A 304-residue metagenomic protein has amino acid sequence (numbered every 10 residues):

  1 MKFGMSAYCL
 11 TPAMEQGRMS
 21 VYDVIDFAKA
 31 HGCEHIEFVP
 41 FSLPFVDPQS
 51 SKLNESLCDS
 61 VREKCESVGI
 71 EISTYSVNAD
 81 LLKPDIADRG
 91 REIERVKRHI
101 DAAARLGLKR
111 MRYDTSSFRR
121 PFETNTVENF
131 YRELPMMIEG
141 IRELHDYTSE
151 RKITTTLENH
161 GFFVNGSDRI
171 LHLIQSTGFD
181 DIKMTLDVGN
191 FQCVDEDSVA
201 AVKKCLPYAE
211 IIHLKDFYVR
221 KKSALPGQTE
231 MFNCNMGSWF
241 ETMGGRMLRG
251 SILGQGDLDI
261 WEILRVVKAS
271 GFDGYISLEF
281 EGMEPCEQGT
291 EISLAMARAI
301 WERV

Functional and structural regions predicted by a protein language model:
M1-G17: Boundary/entry segment of secreted carbohydrate-active catalytic domains
M5, A28, I36, C65 (+8 more regions): Conserved, mostly hydrophobic/aromatic
Y8-P12, V39-F41, V77-D80, S116-F118 (+4 more regions): Active-site beta-loop-alpha junctions enriched in small/polar residues
R18, H35-I36, S67, I72-Y75 (+2 more regions): Acidic/histidine-rich catalytic cores of soluble enzymes
S20-F41, G107: Catalytic domains of carbohydrate-active enzymes, especially glycoside hydrolases
D23-D26, C58-E71, L82-M184, C193: Active-site acidic/histidine proton-transfer and metal-coordination neighborhood in alpha/beta enzyme cores
E37-V61, T115-P121: Glycine-rich, proline-tolerant flexible connector loops at the mouths of alpha/beta enzymes
E287-V304: C-terminal helical cap(s) of enzyme catalytic domains, especially alpha/beta-barrels
